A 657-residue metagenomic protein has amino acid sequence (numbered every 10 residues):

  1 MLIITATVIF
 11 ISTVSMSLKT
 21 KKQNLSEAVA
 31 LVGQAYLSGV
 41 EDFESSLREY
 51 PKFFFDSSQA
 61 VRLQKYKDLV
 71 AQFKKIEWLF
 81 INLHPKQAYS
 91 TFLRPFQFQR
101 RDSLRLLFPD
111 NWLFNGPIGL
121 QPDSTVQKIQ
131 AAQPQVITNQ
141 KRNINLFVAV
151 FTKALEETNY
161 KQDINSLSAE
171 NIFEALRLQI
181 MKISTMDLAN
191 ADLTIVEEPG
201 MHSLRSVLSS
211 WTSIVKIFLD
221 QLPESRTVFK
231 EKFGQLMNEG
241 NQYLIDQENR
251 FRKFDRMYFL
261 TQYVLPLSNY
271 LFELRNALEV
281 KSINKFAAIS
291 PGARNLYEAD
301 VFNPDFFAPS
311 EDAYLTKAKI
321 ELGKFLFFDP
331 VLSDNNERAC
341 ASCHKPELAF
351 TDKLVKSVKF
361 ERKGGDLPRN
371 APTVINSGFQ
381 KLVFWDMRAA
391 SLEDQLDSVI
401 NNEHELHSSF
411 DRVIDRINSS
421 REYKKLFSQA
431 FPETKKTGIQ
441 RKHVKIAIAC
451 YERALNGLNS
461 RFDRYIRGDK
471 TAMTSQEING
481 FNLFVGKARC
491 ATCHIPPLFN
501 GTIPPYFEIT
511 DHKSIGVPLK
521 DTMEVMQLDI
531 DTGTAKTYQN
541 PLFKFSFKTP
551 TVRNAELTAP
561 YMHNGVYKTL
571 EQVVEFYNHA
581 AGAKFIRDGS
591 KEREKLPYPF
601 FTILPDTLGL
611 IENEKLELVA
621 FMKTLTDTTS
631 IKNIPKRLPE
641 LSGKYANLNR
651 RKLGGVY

Functional and structural regions predicted by a protein language model:
L2-S12: Hydrophobic membrane-insertion alpha-helices, especially the h-region of bacterial N-terminal signal peptides
F10-Q23, E239-K319, R416-I478, N482 (+2 more regions): Post-cleavage N-terminal segment of exported redox proteins
T20-V301: Mature extracytoplasmic or organellar-lumen-exposed domains after removal of signal/transit peptides
R48, K52-F55, D68-I81, P85 (+22 more regions): Sec-exported extracytoplasmic/periplasmic mature domains
T91-R177, F325, D329-S333, R338-A339 (+2 more regions): Extracytoplasmic redox metalloprotein regions
I289-S398, D463-F576, A581-D588, N633-Y657: Short glycine/threonine-rich turn/loop motifs
A581-L610, I634: C-terminal soluble interaction/assembly domains
